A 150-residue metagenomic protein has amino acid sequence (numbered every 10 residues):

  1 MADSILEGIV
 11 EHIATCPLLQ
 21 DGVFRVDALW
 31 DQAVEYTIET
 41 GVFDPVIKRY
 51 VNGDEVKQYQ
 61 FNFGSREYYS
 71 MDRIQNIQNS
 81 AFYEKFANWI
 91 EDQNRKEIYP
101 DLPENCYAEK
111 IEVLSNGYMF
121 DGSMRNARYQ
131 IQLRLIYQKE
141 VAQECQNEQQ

Functional and structural regions predicted by a protein language model:
M1-R25, L29, P45-Q150: Charged, amphipathic alpha-helical segments and their flanking helix caps
Q32-T37: A short, glycine/Asx- and small/polar-enriched loop/turn that sits immediately N-terminal to a beta-strand
